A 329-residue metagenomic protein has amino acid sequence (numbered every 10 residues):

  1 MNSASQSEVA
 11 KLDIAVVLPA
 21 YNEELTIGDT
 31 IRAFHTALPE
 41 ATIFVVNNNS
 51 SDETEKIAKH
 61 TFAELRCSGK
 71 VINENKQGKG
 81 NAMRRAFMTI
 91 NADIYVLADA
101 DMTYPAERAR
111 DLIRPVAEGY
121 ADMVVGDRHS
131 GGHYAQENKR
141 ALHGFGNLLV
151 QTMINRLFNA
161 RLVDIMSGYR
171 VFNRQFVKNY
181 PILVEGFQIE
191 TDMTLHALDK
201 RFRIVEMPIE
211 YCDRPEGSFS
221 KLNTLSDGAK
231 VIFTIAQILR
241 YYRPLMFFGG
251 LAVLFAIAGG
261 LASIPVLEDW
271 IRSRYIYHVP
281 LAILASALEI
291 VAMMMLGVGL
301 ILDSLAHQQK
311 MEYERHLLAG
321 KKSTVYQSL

Functional and structural regions predicted by a protein language model:
M1-A33: N-proximal low-complexity "stem/linker" segments adjacent to membrane-targeting elements
M1-K11, V184-E185, I189-L329: Hydrophobic helical membrane-anchoring modules
D13-A15, T42, D192: Cell-envelope/extracellular polymer assembly enzymes that use nucleotide-activated donors
L18, T30-I31, E40-S50, I72-N73: Short beta-strand/loop segment that forms part of the nucleotide-sugar
L25-D29, D52-T61: Acidic helix N-cap motif at the loop->helix transition within catalytic regions of sugar-transfer enzymes
A41-F44, E55-I90: Conserved donor nucleotide-binding strand/loop of the catalytic core
N47-K56, M102: A conserved acidic beta->alpha catalytic loop
E74-T89, I94, A106-F187, C212-A229 (+1 more regions): Acceptor/aglycone-binding surface of glycosyltransferases and processive sugar-polymer synthases
